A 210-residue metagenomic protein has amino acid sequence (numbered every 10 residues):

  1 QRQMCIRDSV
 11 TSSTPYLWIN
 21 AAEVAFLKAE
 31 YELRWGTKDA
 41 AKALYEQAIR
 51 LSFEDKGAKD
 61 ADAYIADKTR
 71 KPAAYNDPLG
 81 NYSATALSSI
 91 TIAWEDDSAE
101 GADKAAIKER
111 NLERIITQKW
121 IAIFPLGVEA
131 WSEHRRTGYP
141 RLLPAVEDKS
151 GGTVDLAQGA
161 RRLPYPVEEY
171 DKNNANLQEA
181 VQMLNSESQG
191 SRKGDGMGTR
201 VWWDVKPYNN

Functional and structural regions predicted by a protein language model:
R2-I6: Short, small-residue-biased leader/transition segments that mark boundaries at the very start of proteins
R7-P15: Active-site-adjacent structural elements in folded domains
P15-T37, A41-L51, L112-P125: Extended, hydrophobic/aromatic-rich amphipathic alpha-helical segments that build helical scaffolds
A41, Y45-K71: Non-catalytic carbohydrate-binding regions of carbohydrate-active enzymes
D55, I65-N210: C-terminal functional modules
